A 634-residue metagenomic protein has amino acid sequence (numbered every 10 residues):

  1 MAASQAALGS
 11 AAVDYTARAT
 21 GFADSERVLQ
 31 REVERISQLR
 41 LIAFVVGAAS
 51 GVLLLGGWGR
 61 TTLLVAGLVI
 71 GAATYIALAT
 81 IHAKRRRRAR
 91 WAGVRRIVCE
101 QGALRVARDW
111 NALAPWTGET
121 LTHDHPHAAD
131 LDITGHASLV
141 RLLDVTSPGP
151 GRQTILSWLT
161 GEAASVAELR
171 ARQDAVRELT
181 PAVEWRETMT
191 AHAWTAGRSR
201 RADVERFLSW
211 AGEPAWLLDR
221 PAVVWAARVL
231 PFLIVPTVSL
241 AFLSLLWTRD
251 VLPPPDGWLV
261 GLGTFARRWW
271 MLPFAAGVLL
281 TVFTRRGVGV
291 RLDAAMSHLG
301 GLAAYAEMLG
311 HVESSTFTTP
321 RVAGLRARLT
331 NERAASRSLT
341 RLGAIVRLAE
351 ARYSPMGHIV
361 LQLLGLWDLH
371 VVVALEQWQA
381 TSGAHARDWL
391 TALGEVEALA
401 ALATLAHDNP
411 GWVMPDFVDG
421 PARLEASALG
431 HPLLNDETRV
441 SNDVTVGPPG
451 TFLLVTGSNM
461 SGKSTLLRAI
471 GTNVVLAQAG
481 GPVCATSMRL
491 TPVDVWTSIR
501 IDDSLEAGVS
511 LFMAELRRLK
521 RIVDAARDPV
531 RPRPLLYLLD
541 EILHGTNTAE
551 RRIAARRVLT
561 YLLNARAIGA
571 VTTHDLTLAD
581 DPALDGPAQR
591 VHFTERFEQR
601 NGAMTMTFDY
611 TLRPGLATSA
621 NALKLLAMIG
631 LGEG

Functional and structural regions predicted by a protein language model:
M1-S461, T465-D494: Alpha-helical coupling/stalk and coiled-coil linker elements that connect catalytic or binding modules and transmit
L272-F274, L280, T284, L402 (+1 more regions): ATPase nucleotide-binding head domains, primarily ABC-like/P-loop NTPase cores
